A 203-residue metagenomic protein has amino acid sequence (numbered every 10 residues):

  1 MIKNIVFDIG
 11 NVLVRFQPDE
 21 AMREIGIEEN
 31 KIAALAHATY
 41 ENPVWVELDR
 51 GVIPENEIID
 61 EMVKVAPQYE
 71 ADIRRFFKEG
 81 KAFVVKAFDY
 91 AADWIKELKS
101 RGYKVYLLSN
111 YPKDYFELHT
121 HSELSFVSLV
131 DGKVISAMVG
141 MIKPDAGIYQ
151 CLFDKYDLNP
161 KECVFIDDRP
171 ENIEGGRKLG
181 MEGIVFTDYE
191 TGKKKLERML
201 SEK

Functional and structural regions predicted by a protein language model:
M1-F7, P112-K113, E117-K203: Asp-based, Mg2+/Mn2+-dependent phosphohydrolase catalytic module
I2-D93, S100-R101, P112-F116: N-terminal helical cap/lid subdomain that shapes the substrate entry/recognition surface in HAD-like hydrolases
D8-N11, G51, L98, L107 (+2 more regions): Generic structural signal for small/hydrophobic residues in well-ordered secondary structure, especially within
E20, P43, E57, E61 (+5 more regions): Alpha-helical elements of Rossmann-like donor-binding domains used by nucleotide-donor carbohydrate transfer enzymes
K64, Q68, E97-S100, D154 (+2 more regions): Secondary-structure boundary motif
R101-G102, L129: Structured helix-beta-strand junction loops
G102-K104, M181: A generic structural motif
K104-Y106, V164: A structural signal for isolated positions on well-ordered beta-strands in alpha/beta enzyme cores
